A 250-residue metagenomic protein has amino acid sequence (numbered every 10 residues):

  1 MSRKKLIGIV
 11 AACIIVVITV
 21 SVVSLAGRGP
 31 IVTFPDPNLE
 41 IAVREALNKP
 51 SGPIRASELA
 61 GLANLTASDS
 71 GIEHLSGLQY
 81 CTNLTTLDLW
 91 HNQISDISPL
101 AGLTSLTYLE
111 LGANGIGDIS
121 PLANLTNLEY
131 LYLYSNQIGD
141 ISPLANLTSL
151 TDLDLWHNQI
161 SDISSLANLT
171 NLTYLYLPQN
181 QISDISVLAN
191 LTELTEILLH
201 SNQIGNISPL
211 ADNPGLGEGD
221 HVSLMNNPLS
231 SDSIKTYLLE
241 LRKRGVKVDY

Functional and structural regions predicted by a protein language model:
S2-T85, Q93, P99, T104 (+10 more regions): N-terminal capping/linker segments that flank leucine-rich repeat
A63-S68, L87-L89, T107-L111, L131-L133 (+4 more regions): Conserved hydrophobic beta-strand positions in leucine-rich repeat
H91-Q93, G115, Y130, Y134-Q137 (+3 more regions): Intrinsically disordered, low-complexity repeat/linker tracts enriched for polar/charged residues
A189-L198: Glycine/serine-rich loop-strand microenvironments at binding/catalytic pocket rims
